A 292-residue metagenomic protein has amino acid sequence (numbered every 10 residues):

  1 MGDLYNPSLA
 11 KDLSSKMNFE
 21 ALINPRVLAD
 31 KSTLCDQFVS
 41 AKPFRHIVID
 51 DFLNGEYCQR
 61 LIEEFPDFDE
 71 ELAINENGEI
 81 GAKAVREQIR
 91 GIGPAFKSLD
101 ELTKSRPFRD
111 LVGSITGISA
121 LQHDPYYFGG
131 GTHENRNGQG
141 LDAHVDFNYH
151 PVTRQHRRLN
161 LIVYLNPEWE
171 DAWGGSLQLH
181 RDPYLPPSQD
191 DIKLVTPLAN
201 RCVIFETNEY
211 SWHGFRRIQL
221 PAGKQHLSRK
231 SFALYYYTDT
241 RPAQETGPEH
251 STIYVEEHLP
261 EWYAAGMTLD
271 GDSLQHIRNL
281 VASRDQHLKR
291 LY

Functional and structural regions predicted by a protein language model:
G2, N6, D12, V152-R157 (+1 more regions): Catalytic core of Fe(II)/2-oxoglutarate
G2-C35: N- or domain-start disorder-to-order transition segments that initiate the globular core
N18, D50, E56, H226-K230 (+1 more regions): FAD-dinucleotide binding site
C35-T116: Non-heme Fe(II)/2-oxoglutarate
H46, H144, H213: Histidine-centered active-site/metal-ligand motif
I47, G93-L102, D146-P151, S188-K193 (+1 more regions): Active-site rim elements
E63-P66, L102-R157, N166-E168, A172: Non-heme Fe(II) oxygenase catalytic core, chiefly the N-lobe of the double-stranded beta-helix
